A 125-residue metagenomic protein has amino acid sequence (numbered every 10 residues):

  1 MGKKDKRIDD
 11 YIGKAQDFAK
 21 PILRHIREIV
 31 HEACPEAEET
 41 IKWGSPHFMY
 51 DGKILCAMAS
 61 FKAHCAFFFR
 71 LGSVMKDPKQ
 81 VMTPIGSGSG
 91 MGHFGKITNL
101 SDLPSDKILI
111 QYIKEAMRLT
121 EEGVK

Functional and structural regions predicted by a protein language model:
M1-K125: Charge-dense, helix-prone N-terminal extensions
